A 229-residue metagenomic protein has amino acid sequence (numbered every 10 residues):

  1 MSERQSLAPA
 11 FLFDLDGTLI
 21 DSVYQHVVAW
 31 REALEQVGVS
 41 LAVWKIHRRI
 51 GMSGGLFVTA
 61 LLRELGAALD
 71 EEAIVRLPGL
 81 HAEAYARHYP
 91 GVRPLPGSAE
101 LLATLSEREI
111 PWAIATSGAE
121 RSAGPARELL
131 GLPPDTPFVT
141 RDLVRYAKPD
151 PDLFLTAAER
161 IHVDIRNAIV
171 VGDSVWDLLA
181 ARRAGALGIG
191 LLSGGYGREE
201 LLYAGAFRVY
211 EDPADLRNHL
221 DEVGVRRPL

Functional and structural regions predicted by a protein language model:
S2-H47: Active-site neighborhood of HAD-like aspartate-dependent phosphohydrolases
R4-S6, E107-I110, I161-N167, V223-R227: Glycine-rich phosphate-binding loop signature in dinucleotide/nucleotide-binding domains
L7, A86-I114, E120, G124 (+1 more regions): Short, acidic loop-to-helix structural element flanking the phosphoryl-transfer center in phosphate-processing enzymes
A33-L34, S53-L69, A126, A157-A158: Helix-loop "lid/cap" segments that line or gate small-molecule binding pockets
S40, L62-E100: Metal-dependent phosphoesterase signature
G91, A113, A119-V170, V175-A184 (+1 more regions): Substrate-recognition "cap/lid" segment bordering the active-site pocket of phosphatases
R208-D212: Short acidic-hydrophobic, aromatic-tinged amphipathic segments that line or gate anion-handling sites
